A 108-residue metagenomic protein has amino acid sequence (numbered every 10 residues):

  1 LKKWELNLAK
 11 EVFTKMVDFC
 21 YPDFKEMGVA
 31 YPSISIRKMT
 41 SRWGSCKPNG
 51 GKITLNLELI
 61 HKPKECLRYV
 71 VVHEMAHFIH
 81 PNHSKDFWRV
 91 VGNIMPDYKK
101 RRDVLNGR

Functional and structural regions predicted by a protein language model:
L1-Y69, F78-R108: Active-site-proximal or metal-binding-adjacent scaffold patches in catalytic folds
E74: Walker B catalytic acidic pair
